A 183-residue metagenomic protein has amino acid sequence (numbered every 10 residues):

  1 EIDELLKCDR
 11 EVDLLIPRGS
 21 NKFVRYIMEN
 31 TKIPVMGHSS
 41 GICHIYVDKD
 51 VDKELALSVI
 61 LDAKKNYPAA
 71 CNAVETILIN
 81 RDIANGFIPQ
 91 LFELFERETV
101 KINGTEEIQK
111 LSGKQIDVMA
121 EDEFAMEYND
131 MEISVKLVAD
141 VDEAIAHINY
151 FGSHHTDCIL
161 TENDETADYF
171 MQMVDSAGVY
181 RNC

Functional and structural regions predicted by a protein language model:
E1-D9: A structured beta-alpha segment of the ubiquitous adenosine-cofactor-binding alpha/beta core
E11, T31, E98, V174-D175: Short, structured coil segments at secondary-structure junctions
D13, E75, D157: Conserved acidic residues
L15, N80, A144: Residue-level signal for inorganic ion chemistry
I16-I27, D140-V141, H154: Glycine-rich phosphate-binding loop
I16-R18, H38-S39, N182: Short beta-strand segments
F23-D130: ALDH superfamily catalytic-core signature
A120-C183: Conserved C-terminal structural/oligomerization subdomain of aldehyde/semialdehyde dehydrogenase
